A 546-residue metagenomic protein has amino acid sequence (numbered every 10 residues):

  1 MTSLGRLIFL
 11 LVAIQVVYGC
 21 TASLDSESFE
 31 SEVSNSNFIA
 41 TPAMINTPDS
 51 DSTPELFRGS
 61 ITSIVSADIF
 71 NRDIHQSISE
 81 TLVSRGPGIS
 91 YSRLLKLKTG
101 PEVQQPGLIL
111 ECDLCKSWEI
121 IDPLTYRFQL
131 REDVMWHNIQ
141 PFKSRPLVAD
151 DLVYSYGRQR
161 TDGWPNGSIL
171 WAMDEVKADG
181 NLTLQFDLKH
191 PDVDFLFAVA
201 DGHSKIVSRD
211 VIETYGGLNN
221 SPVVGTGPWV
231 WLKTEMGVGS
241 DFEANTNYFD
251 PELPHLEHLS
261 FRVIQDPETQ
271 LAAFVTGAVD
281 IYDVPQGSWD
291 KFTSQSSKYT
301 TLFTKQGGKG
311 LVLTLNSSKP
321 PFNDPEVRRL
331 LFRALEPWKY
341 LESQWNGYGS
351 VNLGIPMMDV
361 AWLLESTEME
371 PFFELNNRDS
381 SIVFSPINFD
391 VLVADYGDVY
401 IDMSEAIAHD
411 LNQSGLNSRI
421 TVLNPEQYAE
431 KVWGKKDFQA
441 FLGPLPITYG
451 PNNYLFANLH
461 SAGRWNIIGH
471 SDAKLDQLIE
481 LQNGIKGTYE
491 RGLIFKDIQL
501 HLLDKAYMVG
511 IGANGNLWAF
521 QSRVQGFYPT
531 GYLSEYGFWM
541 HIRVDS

Functional and structural regions predicted by a protein language model:
N46, T62-I121, P222-G225: N-terminal lobe/hinge region of extracytoplasmic solute-binding protein
S52, V65-G88, L114, Q140-K143 (+4 more regions): A structural "hinge/loop" feature
T62, A149-V153, Q185, G227-P228 (+5 more regions): Alpha-helical secondary-structure segments
L82, K116-G163, A273, P321: Aromatic- and charge-enriched surface segment that lines or borders ligand/interaction sites
Y91, K96-Q105, I109, D192 (+3 more regions): Gly/Pro-rich hinge or "lid" segments in bacterial periplasmic/extracellular proteins
E119, R127-Q129, W164-V211: Surface-exposed binding/hinge segments that line and control ligand-binding clefts or catalytic entry sites
N220, N247-F292, N417, P425: Ligand-site clamp/hinge motif
E235-G239, A244, G310, F332-T367 (+3 more regions): Detector for C-terminal structural segments
